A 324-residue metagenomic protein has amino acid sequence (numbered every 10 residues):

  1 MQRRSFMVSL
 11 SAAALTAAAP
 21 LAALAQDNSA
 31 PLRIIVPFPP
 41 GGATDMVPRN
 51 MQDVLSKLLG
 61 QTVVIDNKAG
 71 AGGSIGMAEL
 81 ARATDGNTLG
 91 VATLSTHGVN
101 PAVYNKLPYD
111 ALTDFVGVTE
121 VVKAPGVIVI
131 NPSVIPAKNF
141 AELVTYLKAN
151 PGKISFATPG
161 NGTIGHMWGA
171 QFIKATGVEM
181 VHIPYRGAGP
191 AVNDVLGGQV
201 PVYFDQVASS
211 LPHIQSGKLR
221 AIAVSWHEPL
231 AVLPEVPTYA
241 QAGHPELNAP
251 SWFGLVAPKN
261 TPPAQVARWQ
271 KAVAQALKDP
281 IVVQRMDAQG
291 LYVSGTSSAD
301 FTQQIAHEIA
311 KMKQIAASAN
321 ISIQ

Functional and structural regions predicted by a protein language model:
R3-V8: N-terminal export leaders
S11-T16: Hydrophobic helical h-region of N-terminal Sec-dependent signal peptides in bacterial secretory/periplasmic proteins
A18-P20: N-terminal signal peptide c-region/cleavage motif recognized by signal peptidases
L24-T113, K153, G177-P201, Q206 (+3 more regions): N-terminal (or domain-start) structured segment
A30-P31, K174-T176, Q215, P263-Q324: An extracytoplasmic/periplasmic, membrane-proximal ligand-sensing/linker region
R82-N87, A102-P190, Y239, W252-Q284: Hinge/capping helix and adjacent helix->loop/strand transition within the periplasmic-binding protein
T93-L94, P132, Q206-A208, W226 (+1 more regions): Short secondary-structure boundary segments
K123, S210-D279, H307-A310: C-terminal lobe and pocket-closing loops of periplasmic/extracytoplasmic Venus-flytrap solute-binding proteins
